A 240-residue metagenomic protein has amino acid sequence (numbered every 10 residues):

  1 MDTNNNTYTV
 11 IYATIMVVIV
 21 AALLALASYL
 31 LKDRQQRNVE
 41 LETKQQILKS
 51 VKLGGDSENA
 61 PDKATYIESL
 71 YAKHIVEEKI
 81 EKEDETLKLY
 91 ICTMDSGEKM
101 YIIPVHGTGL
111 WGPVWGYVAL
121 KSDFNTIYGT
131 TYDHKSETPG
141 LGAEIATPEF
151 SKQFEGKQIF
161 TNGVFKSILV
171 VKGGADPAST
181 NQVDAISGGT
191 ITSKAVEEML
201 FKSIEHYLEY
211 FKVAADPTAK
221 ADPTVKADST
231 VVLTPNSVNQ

Functional and structural regions predicted by a protein language model:
D2-Q240: Flexible, solvent-exposed loop/hinge segments and secondary-structure transition points
